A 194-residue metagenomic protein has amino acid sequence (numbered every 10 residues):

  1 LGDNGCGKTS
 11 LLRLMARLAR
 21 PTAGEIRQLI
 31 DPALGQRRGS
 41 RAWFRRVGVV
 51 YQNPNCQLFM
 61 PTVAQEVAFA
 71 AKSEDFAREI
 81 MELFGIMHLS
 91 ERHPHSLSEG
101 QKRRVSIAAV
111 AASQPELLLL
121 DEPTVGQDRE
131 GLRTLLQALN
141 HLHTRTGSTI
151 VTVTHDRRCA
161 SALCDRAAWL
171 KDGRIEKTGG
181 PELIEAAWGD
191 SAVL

Functional and structural regions predicted by a protein language model:
A16: Helix-to-loop junction immediately C-terminal to a conserved catalytic motif
E25-A42: ABC ATPase NBD Q-loop/coupling interface
D75-L89: Conserved ABC ATPase "signature" region
H93-L97, Q101: Conserved ABC ATPase signature
L118-D121: Catalytic Walker B motif of ABC-type/P-loop ATPase nucleotide-binding domains
S148-V153: Conserved H-loop
R174-L194: Conserved beta-strand-loop-alpha-helix hinge in the C-terminal portion of ABC ATPase nucleotide-binding domains
